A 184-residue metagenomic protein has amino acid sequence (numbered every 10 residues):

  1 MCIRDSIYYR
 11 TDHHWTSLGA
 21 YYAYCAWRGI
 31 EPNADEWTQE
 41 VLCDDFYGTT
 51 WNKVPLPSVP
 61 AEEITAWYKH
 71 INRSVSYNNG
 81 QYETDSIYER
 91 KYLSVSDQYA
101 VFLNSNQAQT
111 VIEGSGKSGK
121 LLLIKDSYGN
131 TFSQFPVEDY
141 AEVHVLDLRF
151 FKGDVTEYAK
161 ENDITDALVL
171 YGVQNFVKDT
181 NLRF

Functional and structural regions predicted by a protein language model:
M1-F184: Extracellular glycan-modifying ectodomains
